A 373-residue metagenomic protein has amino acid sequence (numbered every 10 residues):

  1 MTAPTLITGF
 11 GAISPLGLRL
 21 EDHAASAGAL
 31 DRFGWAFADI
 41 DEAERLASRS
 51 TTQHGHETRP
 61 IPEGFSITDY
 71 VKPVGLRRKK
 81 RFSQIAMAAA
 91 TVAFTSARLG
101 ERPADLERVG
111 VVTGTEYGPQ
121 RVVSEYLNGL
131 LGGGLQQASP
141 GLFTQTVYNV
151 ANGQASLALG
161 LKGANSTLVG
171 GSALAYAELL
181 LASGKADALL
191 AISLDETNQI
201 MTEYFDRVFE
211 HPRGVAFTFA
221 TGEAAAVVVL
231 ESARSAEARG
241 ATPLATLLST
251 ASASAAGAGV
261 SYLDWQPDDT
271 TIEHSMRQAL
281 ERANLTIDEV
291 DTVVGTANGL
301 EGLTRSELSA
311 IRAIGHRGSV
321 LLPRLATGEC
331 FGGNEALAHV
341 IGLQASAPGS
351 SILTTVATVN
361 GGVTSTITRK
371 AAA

Functional and structural regions predicted by a protein language model:
M1-G118, V122-A164, L179-S183, L194-A373: Conserved "HGTGT" condensation-loop signature of ketosynthase/thiolase-family condensing enzymes that catalyze
S166-A186, A191: Aromatic- and glycine-enriched pocket-lining scaffold segments that form the walls of small-molecule binding clefts
